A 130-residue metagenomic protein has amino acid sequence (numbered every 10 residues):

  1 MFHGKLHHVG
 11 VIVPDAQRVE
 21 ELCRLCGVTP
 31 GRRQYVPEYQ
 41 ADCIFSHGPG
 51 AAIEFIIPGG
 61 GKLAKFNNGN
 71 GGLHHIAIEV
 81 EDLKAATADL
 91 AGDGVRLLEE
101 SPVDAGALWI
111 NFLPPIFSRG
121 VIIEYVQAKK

Functional and structural regions predicted by a protein language model:
M1-F2, I44-P49, I53-E54, T87-K130: Vicinal oxygen chelate
K5-P14, I44-H47, K65-T87: Vicinal oxygen chelate
L6, V36-E38, G59-N68, G72-H74 (+2 more regions): A cross-kingdom feature marking solvent-exposed beta-strand/loop segments within repeated, beta-rich binding/scaffold
P14-A16, P58-G60: Histidine- and/or cysteine-centered catalytic micro-motif in compact active-site loops
D15-P30, A86-G94: Amphipathic alpha-helical segments
V19, I53, K62-A64, G120-V121: Short loop/beta submotifs within extracellular cysteine-rich repeat domains
C26-H47: Acidic (E/D-rich), amphipathic helical modules within compact regulatory domains
F55-I56, E81: Conserved secondary-structure micro-motifs at functional edges
